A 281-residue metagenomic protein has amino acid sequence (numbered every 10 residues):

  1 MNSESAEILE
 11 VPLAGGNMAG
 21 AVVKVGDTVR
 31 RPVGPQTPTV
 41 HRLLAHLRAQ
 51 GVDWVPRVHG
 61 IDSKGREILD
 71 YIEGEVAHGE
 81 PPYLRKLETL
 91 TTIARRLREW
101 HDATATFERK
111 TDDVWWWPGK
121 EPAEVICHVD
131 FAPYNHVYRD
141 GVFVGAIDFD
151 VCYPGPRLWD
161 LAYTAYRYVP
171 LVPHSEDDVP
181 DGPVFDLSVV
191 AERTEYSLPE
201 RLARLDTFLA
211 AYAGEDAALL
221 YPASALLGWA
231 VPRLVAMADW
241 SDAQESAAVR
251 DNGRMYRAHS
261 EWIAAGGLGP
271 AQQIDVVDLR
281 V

Functional and structural regions predicted by a protein language model:
M1-M18, A265-V281: Actinobacteria-biased recognition of intrinsically disordered, low-complexity terminal regions
L9-H128, A132, Y138-V142: ATP-binding pocket architecture of kinase catalytic cores
T39, T89-T92, E200-R204, M255: Soluble or luminal CAZymes and related metallo-dependent hydrolases
I93-R96, R139, R157-D160, R201-F208: Amphipathic alpha-helical interface surfaces
W116, V125, A132-S175: Catalytic activation segment of kinase domains across protein kinase-like and atypical kinase folds
L161-G214, V231-A243: Active-site activation/catalytic loop segments of kinase-like enzymes and analogous catalytic loops in related
L219-A223: Eukaryotic Ser/Thr/Pro-rich intrinsically disordered, low-complexity regulatory regions
R233-V281: ATP/Mg2+ or Mg2+-diphosphate-binding catalytic cores that bind nucleotide phosphates or diphosphates via glycine-rich
